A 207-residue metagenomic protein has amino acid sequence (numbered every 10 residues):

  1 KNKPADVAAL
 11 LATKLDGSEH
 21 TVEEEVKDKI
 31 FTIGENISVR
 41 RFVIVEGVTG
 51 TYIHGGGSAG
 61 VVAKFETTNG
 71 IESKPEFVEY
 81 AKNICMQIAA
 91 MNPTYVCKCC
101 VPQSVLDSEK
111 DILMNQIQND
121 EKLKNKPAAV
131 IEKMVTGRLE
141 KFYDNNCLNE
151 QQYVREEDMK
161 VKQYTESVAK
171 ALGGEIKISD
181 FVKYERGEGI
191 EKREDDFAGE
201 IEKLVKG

Functional and structural regions predicted by a protein language model:
K1-G207: N-terminal assembly/interaction segments in proteins that build large macromolecular machines
